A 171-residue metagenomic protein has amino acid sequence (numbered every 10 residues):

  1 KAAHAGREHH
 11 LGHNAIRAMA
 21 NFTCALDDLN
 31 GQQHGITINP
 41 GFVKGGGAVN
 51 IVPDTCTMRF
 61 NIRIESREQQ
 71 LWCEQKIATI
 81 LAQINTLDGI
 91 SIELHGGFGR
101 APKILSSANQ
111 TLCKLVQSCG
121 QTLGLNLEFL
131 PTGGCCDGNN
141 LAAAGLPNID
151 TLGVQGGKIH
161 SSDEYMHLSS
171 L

Functional and structural regions predicted by a protein language model:
A2-L171: Metal-dependent amide/peptide-bond hydrolase catalytic core, centered on the "pita-bread" metallohydrolase fold
